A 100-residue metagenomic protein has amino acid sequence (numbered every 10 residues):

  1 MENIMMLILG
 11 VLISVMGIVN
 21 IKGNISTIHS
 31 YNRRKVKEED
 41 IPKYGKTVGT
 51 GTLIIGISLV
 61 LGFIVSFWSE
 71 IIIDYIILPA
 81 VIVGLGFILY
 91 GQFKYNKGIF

Functional and structural regions predicted by a protein language model:
M1-M16: Alpha-helical transmembrane segments
E2-M5, I71-L78: Short, aromatic-rich membrane-interface segments at the entry and exit of alpha-helical transmembrane domains
S14-S26: Transmembrane alpha-helix/helix-exit interface in multi-pass inner-membrane proteins
N20, G45-I55: Select subsegments of transmembrane alpha-helices in polytopic membrane proteins, especially boundary-proximal
G23-K43: Cytosolic, membrane-interface loops and tails of multi-pass inner-membrane proteins
I54-I71: Alpha-helical transmembrane segments and their membrane-interface junctions in multi-pass membrane proteins
D74-F100: Alpha-helical transmembrane segments and their immediate juxtamembrane interface regions
